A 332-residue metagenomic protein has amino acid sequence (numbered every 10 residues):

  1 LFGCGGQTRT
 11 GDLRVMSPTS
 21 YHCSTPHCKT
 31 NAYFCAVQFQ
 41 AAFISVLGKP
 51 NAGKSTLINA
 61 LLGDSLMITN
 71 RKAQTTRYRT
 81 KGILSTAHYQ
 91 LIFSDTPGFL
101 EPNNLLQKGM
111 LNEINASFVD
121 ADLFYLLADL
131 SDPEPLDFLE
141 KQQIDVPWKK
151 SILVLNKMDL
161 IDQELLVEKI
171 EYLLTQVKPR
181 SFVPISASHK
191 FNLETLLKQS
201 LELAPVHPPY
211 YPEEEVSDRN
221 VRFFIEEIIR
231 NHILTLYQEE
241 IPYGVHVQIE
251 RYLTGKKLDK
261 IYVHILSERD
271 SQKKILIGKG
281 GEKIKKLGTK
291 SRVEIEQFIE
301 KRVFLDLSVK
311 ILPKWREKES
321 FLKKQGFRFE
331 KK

Functional and structural regions predicted by a protein language model:
Q7-R9, Y21: Short glycine-rich, low-complexity segments
Y21, K29, Y33-F34: Short, positively charged and aromatic/hydrophobic N-terminal segments
V37-N112, F118: Conserved G1/Walker A P-loop phosphate-binding module
L47, N51, L57, T80 (+8 more regions): Residue-level signature of catalytic and energy-coupling elements of molecular machines, predominantly ATP/GTP-dependent
A73-T75, P97-L100, L130-E134, M158-I161 (+5 more regions): Conserved nucleotide-binding/hydrolysis micro-motifs of P-loop NTPases
N112-R180: Conserved C-terminal guanine-recognition region of P-loop GTPase G domains, centered on the G4
D159-S217: Canonical P-loop GTPase G-domain recognition
V221-K332: P-loop NTP-binding site
